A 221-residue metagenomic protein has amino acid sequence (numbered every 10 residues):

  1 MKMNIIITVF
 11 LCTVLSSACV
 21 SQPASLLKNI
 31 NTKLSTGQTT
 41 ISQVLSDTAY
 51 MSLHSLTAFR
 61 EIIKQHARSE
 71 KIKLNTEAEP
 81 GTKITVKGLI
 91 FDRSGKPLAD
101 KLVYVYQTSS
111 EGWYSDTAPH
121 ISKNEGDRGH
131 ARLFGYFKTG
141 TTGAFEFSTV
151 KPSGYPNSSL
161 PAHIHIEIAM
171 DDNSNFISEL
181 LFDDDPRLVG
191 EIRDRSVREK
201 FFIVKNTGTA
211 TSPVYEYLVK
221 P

Functional and structural regions predicted by a protein language model:
M1-L27: Bacterial Sec-dependent N-terminal signal peptides
L15, S46-A49, I84, A162: Generic detector of short, well-ordered, non-transmembrane alpha-helical segments enriched in hydrophobic residues
Q22-L56: Alpha-helical protein-protein interaction modules
Q22-P23, F59-R60, F137: Short hydrophobic/aromatic-rich motifs at helix boundaries and adjacent loops
N31, S42, R60-I63, E216: Generic detector of well-ordered alpha-helical segments enriched in charged/polar residues, highlighting helical
S52, N206-G208: Short, exposed beta-strand-loop hairpins at the edges of beta-sheets in extracellular/periplasmic proteins
L53-H66: Short, structured interface segments
Q65-I203, A210-P221: Beta-strand-dominated extracellular/periplasmic modules and repeats in secreted or surface-exposed proteins
